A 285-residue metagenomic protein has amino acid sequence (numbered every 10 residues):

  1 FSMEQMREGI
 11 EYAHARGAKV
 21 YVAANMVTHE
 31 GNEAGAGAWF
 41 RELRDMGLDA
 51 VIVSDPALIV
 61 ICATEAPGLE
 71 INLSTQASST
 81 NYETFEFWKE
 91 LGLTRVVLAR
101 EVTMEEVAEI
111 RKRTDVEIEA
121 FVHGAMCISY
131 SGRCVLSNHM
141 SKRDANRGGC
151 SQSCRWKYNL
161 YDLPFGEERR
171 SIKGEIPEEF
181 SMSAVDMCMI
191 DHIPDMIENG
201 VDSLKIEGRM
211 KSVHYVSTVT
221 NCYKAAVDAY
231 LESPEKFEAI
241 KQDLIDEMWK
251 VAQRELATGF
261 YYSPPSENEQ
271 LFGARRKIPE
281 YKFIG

Functional and structural regions predicted by a protein language model:
F1, G47-P56, E70-T80, T94-V102 (+1 more regions): Catalytic beta/alpha-barrel core
F1-E8: Conserved N-terminal beta1-alpha1 strand-loop-helix module at the mouth
G9-M26, E30-R44, E65, E70 (+2 more regions): Surface-exposed amphipathic alpha-helical tracts and adjacent flexible/coil segments at the periphery of soluble enzymes
A57-T64: Short active-site loop/helix that positions an aromatic residue
